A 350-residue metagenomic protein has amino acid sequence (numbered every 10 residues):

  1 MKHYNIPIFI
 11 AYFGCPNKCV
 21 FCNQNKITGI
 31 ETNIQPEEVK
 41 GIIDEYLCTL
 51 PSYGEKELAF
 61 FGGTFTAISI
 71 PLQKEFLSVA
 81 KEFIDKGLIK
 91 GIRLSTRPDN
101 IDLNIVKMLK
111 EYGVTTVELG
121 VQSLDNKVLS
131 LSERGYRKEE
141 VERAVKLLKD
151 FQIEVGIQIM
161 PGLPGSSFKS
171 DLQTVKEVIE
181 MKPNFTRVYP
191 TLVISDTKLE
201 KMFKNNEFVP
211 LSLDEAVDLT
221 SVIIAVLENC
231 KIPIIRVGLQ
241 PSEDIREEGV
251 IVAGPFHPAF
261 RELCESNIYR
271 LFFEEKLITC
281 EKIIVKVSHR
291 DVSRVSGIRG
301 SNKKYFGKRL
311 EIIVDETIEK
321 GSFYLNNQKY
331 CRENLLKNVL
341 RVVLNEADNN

Functional and structural regions predicted by a protein language model:
K2-E38: Canonical Radical SAM [4Fe-4S] cluster-binding loop centered on the CxxxCxxC motif and its immediate flanking residues
K2-Y4, V209-N350: Auxiliary Fe-S-binding modules of radical SAM enzymes
I10-G14, Y189-I194, Q240: Short glycine-enriched loops at secondary-structure junctions
C15-C19, I194-K201, I245-E247: Short acidic/His/Gly/Ser-rich catalytic and metal-binding motifs that mark active-site loops of diverse hydrolases
I27-G41, T49, G62-V217: Conserved non-cysteine loop/helix-boundary elements of the Radical SAM core domain that shape
G41-P51, S221, A225: A short, N-terminal amphipathic alpha-helix
L47-G54, L277-C280: Phosphate/pyrophosphate-binding loops at sites that engage ATP/ADP/AMP, CoA/4′-phosphopantetheine, polyphosphate
G54-L58, K90-I92, I283: Residue-level recognition of the N-termini of beta-strands and the immediately preceding loop/turn
